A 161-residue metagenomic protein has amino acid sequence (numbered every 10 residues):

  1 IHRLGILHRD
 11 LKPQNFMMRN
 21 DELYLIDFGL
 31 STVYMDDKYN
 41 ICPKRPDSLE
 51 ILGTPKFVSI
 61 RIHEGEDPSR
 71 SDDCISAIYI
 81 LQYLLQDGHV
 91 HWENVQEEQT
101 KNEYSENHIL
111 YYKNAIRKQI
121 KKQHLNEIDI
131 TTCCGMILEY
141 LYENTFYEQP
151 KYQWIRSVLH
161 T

Functional and structural regions predicted by a protein language model:
H2-R19: Catalytic-loop of the protein kinase fold
R19-L52: Activation segment/activation loop of eukaryotic-type protein kinase catalytic domains
P55-F57: Activation loop signature of Hanks-family protein kinases
I60-N126: Conserved C-lobe activation region of Hanks-type protein kinase-like domains
D129-Y140: Conserved C-terminal C-lobe helix
Y142-T161: Terminal C-lobe "cap" of eukaryotic-type protein kinase domains
